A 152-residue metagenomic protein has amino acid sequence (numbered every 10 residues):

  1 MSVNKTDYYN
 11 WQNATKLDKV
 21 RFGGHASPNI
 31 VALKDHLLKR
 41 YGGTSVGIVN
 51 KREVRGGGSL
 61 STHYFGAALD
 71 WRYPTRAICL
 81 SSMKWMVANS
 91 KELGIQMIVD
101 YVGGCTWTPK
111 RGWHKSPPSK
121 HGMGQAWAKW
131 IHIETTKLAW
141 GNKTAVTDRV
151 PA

Functional and structural regions predicted by a protein language model:
M1-H36: Active-site acidic/histidine clusters and adjacent loop/turn architecture that either coordinate catalytic ions
G23-L60, V99-W107: Extended, low-complexity, intrinsically disordered C-terminal regulatory tails of eukaryotic serine/threonine kinases
H25, S61-Y64, W127-H132: Histidine-centered active-site/metal-ligand motif
P28, H63-G66, S81: Short, well-structured alpha-helical interface segments that form or flank functional binding sites
G56-Y73: Short, conserved helix/loop micro-motifs enriched in His/Cys and acidic residues
T75-A152: Catalytic cores and adjacent binding grooves of peptidoglycan-active enzymes
